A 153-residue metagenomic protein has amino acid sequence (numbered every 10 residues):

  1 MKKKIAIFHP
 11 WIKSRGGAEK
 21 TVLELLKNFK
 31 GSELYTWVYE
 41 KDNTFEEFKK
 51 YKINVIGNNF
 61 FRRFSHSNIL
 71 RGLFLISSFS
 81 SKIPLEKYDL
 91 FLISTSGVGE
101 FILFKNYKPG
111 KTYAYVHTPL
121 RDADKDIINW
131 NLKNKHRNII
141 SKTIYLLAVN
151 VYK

Functional and structural regions predicted by a protein language model:
K2-R15, W37-Y39: Nucleotide-activated donor-dependent transferases that construct or modify glycoconjugates
I5, S32-L34, T112: Hydrophobic/aromatic residues located in beta-strands of well-ordered beta-sheets within soluble catalytic
I12-K13, N28, Y39-D42, S96-G99 (+1 more regions): Short, solvent-exposed loop/turn segments at secondary-structure junctions
R15, V22, V98-I102: Short, well-ordered alpha-helical microsegments
A18-F29: Short amphipathic alpha-helix
E19-K20, T44-K49, F104-K105, D124-I128: Short aromatic-enriched loop/helix-cap "lid" or pocket-rim segments at secondary-structure transitions that line
E33-F101: Active-site donor-binding segments of glycosyltransferases and PAPS-dependent sulfotransferases
Y51-N54, N59-S65, P109-Y152: Acceptor-binding helix/loop patch of EC 2.4 sugar-transfer enzymes, predominantly nucleotide-sugar-dependent
